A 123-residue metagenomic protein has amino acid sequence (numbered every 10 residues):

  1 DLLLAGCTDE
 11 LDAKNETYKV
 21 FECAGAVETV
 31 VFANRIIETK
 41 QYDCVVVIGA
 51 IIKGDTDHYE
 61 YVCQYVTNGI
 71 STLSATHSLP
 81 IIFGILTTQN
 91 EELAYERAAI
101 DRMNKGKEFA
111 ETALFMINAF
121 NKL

Functional and structural regions predicted by a protein language model:
D1-A24: Glycine-rich phosphate/diphosphate-binding loop of Rossmann-like nucleotide-binding domains
F21-T39, L86, E91: Glycine-rich oxoanion-binding loops at beta->alpha junctions
E28-I70: Glycine-rich phosphate-binding loop
E60-T87: Short, acidic/small-residue loops that bind anionic groups at enzyme active sites
Q89-M103: Phosphate-binding/catalytic loops
M103-L123: A charged, well-structured terminal subsegment
